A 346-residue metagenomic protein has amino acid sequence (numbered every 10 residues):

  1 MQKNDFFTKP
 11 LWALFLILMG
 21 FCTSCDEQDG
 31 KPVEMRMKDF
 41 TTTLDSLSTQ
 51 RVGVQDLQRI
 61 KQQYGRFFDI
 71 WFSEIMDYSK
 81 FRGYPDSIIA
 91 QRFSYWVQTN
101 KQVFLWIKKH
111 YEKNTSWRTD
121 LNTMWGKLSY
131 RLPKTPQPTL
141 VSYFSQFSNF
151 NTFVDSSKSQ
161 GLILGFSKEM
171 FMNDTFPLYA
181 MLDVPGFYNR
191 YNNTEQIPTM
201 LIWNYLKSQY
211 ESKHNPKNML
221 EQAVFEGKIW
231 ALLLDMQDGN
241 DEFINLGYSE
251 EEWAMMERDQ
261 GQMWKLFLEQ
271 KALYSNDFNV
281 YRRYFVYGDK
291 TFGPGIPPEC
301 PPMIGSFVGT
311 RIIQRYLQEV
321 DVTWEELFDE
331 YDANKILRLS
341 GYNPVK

Functional and structural regions predicted by a protein language model:
Q2-W12: Bacterial N-terminal signal peptides that target proteins for export
G20-S24: C-terminal motif of bacterial Sec signal peptides marking the signal peptidase cleavage site
D26-Q91: N-terminal mature-domain "stem" immediately C-terminal to a signal peptide or N-terminal signal-anchor/transmembrane
T43, L47-Q50, M124-K127, R131-K134 (+5 more regions): Structured segments of extracytoplasmic/periplasmic soluble domains in secreted or envelope-associated proteins
I60-W71, I75, N100, H110 (+3 more regions): Residue-level recognition of alpha-helix termini/interfacial anchor residues
I89-W253: Acidic/His-rich structured neighborhood in mature extracellular/periplasmic domains
W230-G293: Acidic/His/Gly-enriched intrinsically disordered linker/tail segments that often contain short helix/coil "MoRF-like"
S275-K346: C-terminal soluble interaction/assembly domains
